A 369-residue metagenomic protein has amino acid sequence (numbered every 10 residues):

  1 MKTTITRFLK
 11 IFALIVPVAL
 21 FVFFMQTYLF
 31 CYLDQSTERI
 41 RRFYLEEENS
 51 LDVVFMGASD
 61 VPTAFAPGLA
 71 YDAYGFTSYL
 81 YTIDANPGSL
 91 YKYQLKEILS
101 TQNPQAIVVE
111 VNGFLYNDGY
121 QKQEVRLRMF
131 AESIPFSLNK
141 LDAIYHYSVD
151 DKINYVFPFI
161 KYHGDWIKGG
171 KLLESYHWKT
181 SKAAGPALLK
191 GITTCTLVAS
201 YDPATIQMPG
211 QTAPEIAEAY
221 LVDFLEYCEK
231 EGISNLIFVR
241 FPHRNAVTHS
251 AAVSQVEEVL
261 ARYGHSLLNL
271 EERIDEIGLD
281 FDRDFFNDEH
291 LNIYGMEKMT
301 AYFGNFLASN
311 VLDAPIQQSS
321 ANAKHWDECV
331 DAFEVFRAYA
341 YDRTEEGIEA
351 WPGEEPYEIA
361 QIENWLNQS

Functional and structural regions predicted by a protein language model:
R7-Y28: Hydrophobic membrane-insertion alpha-helices, especially the h-region of bacterial N-terminal signal peptides
L29-S50: Alpha-helical transmembrane signal-anchor/signal-peptide segments
S50-D52, F76-T77, N103-A106, E231-L236 (+1 more regions): Loop/turn elements at helix/coil->beta-strand transitions in domains of secreted/extracellular proteins
M56, D60-I144: Membrane-embedded segments
F65, L90-Y93, F136, S148 (+7 more regions): Extracytoplasmic/secreted proteins, especially bacterial periplasmic and envelope-associated proteins
E124-I233, Q317-S369: Secreted/periplasmic serine-hydrolase-like ester/acetyl group-modifying domain
T193-F281: Flexible, glycine-rich surface segments
T248-A360, W365: C-terminal regions of proteins
